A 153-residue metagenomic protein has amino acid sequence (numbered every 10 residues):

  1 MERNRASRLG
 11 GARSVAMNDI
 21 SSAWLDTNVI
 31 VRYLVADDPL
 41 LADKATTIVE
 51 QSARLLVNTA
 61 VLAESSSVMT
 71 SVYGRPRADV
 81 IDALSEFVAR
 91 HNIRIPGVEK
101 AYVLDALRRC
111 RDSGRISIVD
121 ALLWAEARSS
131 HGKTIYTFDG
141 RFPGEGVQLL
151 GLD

Functional and structural regions predicted by a protein language model:
M1-V57, Y73-D82, G140, D153: Short, well-structured N-terminal submotif of metal-dependent ribonuclease cores
Q51-L55, I93, H131-T134: Short active-site oxyanion
T59, S85-D112: Acidic catalytic patch
S66-N92: Active-site-proximal, substrate-binding regions of enzyme catalytic domains and RNA-binding/basic surfaces
S117-T134: Acidic, metal-associated active-site segment
G146-D153: Active-site regions of enzymes building and remodeling cell-envelope glycoconjugates
